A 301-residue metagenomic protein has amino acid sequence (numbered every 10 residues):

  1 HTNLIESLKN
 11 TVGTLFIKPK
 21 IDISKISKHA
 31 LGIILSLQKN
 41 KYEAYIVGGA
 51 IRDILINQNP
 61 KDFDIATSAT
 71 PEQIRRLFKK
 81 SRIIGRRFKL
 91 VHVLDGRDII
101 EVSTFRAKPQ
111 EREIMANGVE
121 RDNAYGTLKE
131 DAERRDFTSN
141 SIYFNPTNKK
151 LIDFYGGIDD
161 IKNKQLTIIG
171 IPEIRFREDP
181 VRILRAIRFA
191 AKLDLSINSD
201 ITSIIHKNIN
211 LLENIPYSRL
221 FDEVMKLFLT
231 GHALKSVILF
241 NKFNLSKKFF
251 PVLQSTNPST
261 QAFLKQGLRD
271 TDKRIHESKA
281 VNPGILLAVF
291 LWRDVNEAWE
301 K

Functional and structural regions predicted by a protein language model:
H1-K301: Catalytic cores of the polymerase beta-like nucleotidyltransferase superfamily and closely associated nucleotide
